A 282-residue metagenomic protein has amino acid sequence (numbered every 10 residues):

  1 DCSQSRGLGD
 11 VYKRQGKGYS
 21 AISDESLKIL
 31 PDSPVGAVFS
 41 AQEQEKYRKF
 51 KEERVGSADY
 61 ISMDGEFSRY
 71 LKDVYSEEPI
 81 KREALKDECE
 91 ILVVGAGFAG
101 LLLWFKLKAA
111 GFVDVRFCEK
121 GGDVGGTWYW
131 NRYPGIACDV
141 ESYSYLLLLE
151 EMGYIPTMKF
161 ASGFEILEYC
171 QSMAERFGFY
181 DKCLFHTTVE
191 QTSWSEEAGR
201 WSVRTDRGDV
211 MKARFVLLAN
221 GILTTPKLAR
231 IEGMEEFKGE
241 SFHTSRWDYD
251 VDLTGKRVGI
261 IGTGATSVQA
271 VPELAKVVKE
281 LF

Functional and structural regions predicted by a protein language model:
D1-Y12: Single conserved hydrophobic/aromatic residue that forms the stacking wall/gate of nucleotide- or nucleobase-binding
S5, E88, F160-F164: Short, solvent-exposed loop/helix junctions and linker helices that flank or host conserved functional motifs
D10-L30, T187: A short N-terminal interaction module
P31-L85: Non-catalytic terminal and boundary segments that flank Rossmann-like NAD(P)-dependent oxidoreductase
K81-E88, L92-V93, F98, L102-V124 (+2 more regions): Rossmann-like dinucleotide-binding core of oxidoreductases
F98, W128-W130, Y145, P156 (+4 more regions): Tryptophan-centric aromatic hotspots in well-structured domains and transmembrane helices
Y129-Y169: Glycine-rich active-site loop/strand segments that organize a redox cofactor
T157-L223: Feature captures the FAD/FMN-dependent oxidoreductase FAD-binding
